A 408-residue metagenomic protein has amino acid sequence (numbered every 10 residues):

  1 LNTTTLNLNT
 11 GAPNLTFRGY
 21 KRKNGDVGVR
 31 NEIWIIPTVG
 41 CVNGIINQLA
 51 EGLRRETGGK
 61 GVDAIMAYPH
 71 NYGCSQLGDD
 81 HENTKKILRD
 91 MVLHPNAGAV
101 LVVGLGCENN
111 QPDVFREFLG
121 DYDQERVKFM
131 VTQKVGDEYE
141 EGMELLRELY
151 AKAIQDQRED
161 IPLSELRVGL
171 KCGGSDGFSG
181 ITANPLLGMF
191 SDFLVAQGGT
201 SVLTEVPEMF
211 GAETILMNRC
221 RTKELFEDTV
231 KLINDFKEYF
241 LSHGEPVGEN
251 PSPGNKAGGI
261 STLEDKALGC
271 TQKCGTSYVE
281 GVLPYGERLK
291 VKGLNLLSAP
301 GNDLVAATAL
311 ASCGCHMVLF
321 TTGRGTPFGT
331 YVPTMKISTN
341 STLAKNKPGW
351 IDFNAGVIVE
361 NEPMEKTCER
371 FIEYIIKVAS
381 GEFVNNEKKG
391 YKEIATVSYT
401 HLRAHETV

Functional and structural regions predicted by a protein language model:
N2-A267, G314, R324: Buried, small/hydrophobic-residue-enriched core segments of structured protein domains
M91, P284-K345, G356-V359: Hydrophobic alpha-helical bundle architecture
E125, G169-L170, M209-L216, G286-V291 (+2 more regions): Short acidic (Asp/Glu) and glycine-rich catalytic loops that position anionic groups and cofactors
E238, E245-I260, E264-V305: Active-site rim loops that border cofactor/substrate pockets in soluble metabolic enzymes
A344-I372: A structural-propensity feature for long, helix-poor, extended segments
T367-F383: C-terminal transmembrane module of polytopic membrane proteins
E382-T396: A short C-terminal boundary segment appended to hydrolase-like catalytic domains
T400-T407: Conserved small/polar residues in nucleotide/adenosyl-binding loops
